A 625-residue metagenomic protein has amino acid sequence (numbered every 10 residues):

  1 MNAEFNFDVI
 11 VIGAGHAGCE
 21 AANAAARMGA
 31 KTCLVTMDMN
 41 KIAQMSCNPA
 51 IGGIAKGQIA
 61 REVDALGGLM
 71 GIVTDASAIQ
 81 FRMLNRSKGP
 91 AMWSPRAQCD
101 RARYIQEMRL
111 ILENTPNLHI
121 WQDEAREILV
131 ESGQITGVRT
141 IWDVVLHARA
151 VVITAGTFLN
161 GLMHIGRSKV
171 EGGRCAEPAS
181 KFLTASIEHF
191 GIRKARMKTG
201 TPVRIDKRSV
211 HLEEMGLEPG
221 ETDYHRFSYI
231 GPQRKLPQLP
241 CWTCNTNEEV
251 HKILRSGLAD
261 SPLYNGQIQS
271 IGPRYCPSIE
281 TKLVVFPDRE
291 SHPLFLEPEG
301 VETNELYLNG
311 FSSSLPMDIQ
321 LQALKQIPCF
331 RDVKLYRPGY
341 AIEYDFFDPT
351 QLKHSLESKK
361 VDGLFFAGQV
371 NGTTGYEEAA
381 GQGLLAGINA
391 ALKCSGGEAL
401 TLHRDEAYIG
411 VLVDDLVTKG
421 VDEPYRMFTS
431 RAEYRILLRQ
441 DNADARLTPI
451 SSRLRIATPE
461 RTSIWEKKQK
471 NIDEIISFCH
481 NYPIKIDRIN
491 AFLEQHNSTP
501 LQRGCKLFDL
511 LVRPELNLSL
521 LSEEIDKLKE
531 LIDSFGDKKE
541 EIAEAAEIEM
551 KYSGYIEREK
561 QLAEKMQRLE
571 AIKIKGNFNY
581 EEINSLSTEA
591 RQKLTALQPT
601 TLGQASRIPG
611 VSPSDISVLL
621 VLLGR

Functional and structural regions predicted by a protein language model:
A3-A17: Beta1/beta-strand and adjacent pyrophosphate-binding region of the FAD-binding site in flavoprotein oxidoreductases
F5, N23-E127, W142, A150 (+5 more regions): Conserved N-terminal/central alpha/beta ligand/cofactor-binding core
D38-N40, K56, T184-L321, T418-Q502 (+1 more regions): An anion/pyrophosphate-binding glycine-rich loop and adjacent beta-alpha core in soluble alpha-beta enzymes
L129-V145: Conserved beta-strand-loop-beta-strand element in the redox core of flavoprotein oxidoreductases
Y307-T373, T401-D414, K539-K593, Q598: A glycine-rich dinucleotide-binding beta-alpha-beta segment and adjacent secondary-structure elements that constitute
Q369-E377, E433-R435: Glycine-rich phosphate/pyrophosphate-binding beta-alpha loops
A379-L400: Internal hydrophobic alpha-helix adjacent to the cofactor/substrate pocket in enzyme cavities
R431, T448-I616, V621-G624: Extended, charge-enriched "interface" segments that sit outside catalytic cores
